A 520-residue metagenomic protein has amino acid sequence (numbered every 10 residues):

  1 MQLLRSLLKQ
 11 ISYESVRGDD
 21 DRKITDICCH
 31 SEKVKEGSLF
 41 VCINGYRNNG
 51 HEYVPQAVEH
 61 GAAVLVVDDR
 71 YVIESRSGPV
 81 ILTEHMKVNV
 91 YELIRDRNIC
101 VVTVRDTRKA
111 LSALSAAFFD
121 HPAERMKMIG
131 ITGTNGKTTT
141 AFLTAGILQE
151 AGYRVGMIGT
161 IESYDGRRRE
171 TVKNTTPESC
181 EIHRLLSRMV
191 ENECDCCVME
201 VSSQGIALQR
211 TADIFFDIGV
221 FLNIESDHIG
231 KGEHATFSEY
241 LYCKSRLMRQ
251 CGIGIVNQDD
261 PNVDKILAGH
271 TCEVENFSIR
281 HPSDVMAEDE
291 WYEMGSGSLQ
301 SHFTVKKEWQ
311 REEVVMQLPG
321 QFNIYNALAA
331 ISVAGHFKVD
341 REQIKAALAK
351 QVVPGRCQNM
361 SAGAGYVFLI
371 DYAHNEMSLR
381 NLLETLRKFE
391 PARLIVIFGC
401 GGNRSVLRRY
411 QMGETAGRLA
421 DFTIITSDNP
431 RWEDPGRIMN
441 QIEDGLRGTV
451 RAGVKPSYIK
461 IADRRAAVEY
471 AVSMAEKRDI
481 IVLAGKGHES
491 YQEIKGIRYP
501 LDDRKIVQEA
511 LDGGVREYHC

Functional and structural regions predicted by a protein language model:
M1-L111, W291, G297, V315 (+3 more regions): N-terminal leader/targeting and accessory segments in enzymes
M1-S15, K33-L39, N49-E52, A62 (+4 more regions): ATP-dependent carboxylate-amine ligase
Q10, I73-E74, L82, Y91-D96 (+5 more regions): Acidic, Mg2+-coordinating active-site environments of NTP-dependent enzymes
G18, V67-D68, R105, G159 (+5 more regions): Short loop/edge segments at beta-strand edges and connector loops that shape dinucleotide/nucleotide cofactor-binding
V67-R70, V201, N223, Q258 (+2 more regions): Short secondary-structure boundary segments
Y71, S203, S226, D260 (+2 more regions): Short, glycine/acidic-enriched loop or turn micro-motifs at the edges of active sites
V72-E74, E162-D165, G205-A207, P261-K265 (+4 more regions): Short, active-site-adjacent cap segments at secondary-structure transitions
T103, R108-Q258, N262-E273, L328 (+3 more regions): Phosphate-binding loop of NTP-binding sites
